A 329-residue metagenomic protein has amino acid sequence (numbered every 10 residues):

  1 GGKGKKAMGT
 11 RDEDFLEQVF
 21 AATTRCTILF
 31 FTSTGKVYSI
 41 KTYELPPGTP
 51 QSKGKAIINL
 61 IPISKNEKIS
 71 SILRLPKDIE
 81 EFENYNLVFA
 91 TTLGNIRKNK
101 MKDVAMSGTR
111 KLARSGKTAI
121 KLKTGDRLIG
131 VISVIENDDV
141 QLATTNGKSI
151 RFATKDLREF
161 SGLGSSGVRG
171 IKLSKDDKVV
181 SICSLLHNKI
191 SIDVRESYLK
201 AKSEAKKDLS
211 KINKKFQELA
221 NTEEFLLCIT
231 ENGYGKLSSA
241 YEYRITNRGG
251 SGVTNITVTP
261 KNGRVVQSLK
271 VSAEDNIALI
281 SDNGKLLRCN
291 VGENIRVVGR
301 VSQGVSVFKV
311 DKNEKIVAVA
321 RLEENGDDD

Functional and structural regions predicted by a protein language model:
G1-D329: Short, structured "edge-of-domain" segments at secondary-structure transitions
